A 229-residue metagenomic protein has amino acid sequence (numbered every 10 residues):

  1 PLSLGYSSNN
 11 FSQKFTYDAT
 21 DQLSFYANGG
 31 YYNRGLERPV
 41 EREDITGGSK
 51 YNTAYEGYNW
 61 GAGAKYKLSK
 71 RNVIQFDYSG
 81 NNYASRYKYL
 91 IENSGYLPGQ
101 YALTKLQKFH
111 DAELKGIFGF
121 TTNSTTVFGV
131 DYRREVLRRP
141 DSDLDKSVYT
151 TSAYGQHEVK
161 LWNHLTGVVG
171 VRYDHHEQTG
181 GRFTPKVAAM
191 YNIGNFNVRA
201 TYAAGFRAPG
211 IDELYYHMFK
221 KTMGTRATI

Functional and structural regions predicted by a protein language model:
P1, E43-Y51, N59-G63, N93-L103 (+4 more regions): Extracellular loop and loop/strand-boundary signature of outer-membrane beta-barrel proteins
L2-G35, S49-G80, F120-T126: Transmembrane beta-barrel wall of Gram-negative outer-membrane proteins
S3-S7, A19, N52-E56, T104-K108 (+4 more regions): Short sequence motifs at beta-strands and strand-loop junctions characteristic of Gram-negative outer-membrane
N9-Q13, E56-A62, K108-L114, T151-G155 (+3 more regions): Hydrophobic, lipid-facing positions within transmembrane beta-strands of outer-membrane proteins
Y17-D18, K65-L68, F118-F120, V159 (+4 more regions): Residue-level signature of outer-membrane beta-barrel architecture
Q22-R38, I74-K88, N123-R133, P140 (+1 more regions): Surface-exposed extracellular loop regions of Gram-negative outer-membrane beta-barrel proteins
K65, R71-A84, S94-Q107, E135: Transmembrane beta-strand segments of outer-membrane beta-barrel domains in Gram-negative and organellar OMPs
A84, D141-L144, E177-R182, A189-I229: Surface-exposed extracellular loop regions of Gram-negative outer-membrane beta-barrel proteins, predominantly
